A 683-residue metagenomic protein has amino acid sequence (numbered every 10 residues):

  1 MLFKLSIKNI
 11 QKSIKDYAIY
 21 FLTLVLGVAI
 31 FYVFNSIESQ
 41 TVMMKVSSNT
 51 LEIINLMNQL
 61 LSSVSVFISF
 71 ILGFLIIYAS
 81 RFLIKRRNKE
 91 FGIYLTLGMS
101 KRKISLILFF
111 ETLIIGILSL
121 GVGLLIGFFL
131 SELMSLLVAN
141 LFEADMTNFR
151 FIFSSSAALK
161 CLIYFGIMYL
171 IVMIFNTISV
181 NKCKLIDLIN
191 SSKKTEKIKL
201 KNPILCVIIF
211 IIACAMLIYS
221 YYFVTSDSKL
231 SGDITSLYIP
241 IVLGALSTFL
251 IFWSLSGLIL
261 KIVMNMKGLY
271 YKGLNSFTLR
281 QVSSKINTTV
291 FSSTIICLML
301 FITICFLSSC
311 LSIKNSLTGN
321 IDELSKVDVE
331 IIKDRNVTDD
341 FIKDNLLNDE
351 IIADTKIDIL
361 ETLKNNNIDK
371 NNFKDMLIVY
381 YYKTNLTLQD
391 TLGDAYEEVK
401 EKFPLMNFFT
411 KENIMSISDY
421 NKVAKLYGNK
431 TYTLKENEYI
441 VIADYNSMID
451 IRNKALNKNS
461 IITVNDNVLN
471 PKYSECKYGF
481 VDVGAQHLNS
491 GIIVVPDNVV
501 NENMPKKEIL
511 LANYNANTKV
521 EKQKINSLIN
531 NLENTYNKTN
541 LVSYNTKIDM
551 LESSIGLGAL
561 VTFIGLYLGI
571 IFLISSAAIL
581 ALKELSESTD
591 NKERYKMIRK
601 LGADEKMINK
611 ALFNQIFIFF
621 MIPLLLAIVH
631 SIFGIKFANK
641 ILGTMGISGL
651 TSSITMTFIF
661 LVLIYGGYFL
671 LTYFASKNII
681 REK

Functional and structural regions predicted by a protein language model:
M1-L22, K45, R86-E90, S100 (+9 more regions): Feature of multi-pass inner-membrane transport and sensor proteins that recognizes transmembrane helices together
I14-Y20, L108-I126, L162, G166 (+3 more regions): Selective transmembrane-helix segments that form parts of the transport pathway or gating/packing helices in multipass
K15-L22, V33-F67, L83-K85, I107 (+6 more regions): Peri-transmembrane interface segments
A29-M43, Y78-F82, I115-A144, A157-K182 (+6 more regions): Small-residue-rich transmembrane alpha-helices
F34-N35, V66-G92, I104, N176 (+1 more regions): A hydrophobic alpha-helix feature that marks transmembrane segments and, especially, their cytosolic C-terminal ends
V66, I152-I171, S236-I251, L568-I579 (+1 more regions): Alpha-helical transmembrane segments
I321-A559: Nucleotide-cofactor and metal-assisted catalytic machinery
